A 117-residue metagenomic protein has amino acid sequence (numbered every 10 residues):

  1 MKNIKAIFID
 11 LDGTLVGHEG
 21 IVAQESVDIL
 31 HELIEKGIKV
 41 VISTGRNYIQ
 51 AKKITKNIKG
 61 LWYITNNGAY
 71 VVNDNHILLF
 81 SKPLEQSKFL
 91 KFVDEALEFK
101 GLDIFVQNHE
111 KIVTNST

Functional and structural regions predicted by a protein language model:
M1-I4, T65: Short, small/polar residue-rich loop motifs at catalytic or cofactor-binding pockets
N3-G20: Asp-based phosphoryl-transfer active-site loop
H18, Q24-T117: Active-site phosphate-binding/coordination module
